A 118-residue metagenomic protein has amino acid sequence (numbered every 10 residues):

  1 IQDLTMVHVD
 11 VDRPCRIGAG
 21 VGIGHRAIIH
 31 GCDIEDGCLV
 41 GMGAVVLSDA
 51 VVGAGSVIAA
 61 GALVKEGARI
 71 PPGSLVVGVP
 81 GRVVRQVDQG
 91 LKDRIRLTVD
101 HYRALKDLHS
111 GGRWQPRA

Functional and structural regions predicted by a protein language model:
D3, V9, P14, H25-E35 (+1 more regions): Glycine-rich hexapeptide-repeat left-handed beta-helix
I17: Zn2+-dependent cytidine deaminase-like catalytic core
G22: Short proline/glycine- and basic residue-enriched helix-capping loop/turn segments at helix->loop/beta transitions
